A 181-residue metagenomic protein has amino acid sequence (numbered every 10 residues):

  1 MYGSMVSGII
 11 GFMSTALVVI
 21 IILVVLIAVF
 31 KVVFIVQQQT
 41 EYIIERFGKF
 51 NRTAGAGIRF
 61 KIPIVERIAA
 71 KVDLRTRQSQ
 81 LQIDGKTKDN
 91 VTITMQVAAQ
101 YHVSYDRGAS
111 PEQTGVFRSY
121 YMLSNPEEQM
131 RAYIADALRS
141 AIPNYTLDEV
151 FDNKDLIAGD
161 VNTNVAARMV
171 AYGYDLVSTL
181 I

Functional and structural regions predicted by a protein language model:
M1-M13: Short, strongly hydrophobic alpha-helical membrane anchors
I10-V33: Single-pass alpha-helical transmembrane signal-anchor segments
I27-K49: Transmembrane-cytosolic junction motif
Q39, A56-I58: Tight coil/turn sites that cap or link beta-strands
I44-F47, T53, V65-I181: Amphipathic, interface-forming alpha-helical segments with heptad-repeat character
R59-V65: Short linear S-[DN]-x-LW-Φ motif typified by the pepsin-like aspartic protease active-site region
